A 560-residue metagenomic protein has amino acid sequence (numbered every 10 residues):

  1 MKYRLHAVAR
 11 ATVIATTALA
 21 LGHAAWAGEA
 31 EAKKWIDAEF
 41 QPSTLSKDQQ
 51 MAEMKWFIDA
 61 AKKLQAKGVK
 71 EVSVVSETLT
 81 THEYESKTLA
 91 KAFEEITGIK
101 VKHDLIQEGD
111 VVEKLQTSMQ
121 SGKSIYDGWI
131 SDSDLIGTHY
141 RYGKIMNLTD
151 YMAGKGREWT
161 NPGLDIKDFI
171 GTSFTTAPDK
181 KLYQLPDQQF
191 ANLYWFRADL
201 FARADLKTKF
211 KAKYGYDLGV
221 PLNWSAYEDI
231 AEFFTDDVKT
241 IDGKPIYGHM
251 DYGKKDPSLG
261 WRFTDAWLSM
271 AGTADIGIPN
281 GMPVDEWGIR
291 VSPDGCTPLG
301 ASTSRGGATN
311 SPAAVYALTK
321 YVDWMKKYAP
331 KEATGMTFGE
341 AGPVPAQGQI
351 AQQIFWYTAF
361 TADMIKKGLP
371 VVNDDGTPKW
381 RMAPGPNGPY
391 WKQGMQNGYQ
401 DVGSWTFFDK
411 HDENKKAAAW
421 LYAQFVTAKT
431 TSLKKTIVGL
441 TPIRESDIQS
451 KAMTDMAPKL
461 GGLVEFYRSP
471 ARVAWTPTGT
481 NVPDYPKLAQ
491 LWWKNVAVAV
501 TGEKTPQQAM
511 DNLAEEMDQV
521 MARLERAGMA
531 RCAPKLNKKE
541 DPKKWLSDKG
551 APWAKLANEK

Functional and structural regions predicted by a protein language model:
K2-W26: Gram-negative bacterial Sec-dependent N-terminal signal peptides
E29-A66, S133-L193, K379-G385, A554-K560: Hinge/lid segment of periplasmic solute-binding proteins
K33-A52, W56, A359-D375, G388-K494 (+2 more regions): C-terminal lobe and pocket-closing loops of periplasmic/extracytoplasmic Venus-flytrap solute-binding proteins
W56-K63, T80-G98, W195, D199 (+2 more regions): Short, polar/charged alpha-helical segment
K67, K91-F169, R203-D205, K209 (+3 more regions): Extracytoplasmic "Venus flytrap"/periplasmic binding protein-like
I106-K114, L222-A226, E332-Q347: Short helix-initiation/N-cap motifs at beta->coil->alpha
S133-K144, T149-A153, F169-Y216, E228 (+3 more regions): Periplasmic solute-binding protein
A226-E232, S269-G335, G385: Glycine-centered hinge/linker elements that transmit conformational signals in sensory and ligand-binding systems
